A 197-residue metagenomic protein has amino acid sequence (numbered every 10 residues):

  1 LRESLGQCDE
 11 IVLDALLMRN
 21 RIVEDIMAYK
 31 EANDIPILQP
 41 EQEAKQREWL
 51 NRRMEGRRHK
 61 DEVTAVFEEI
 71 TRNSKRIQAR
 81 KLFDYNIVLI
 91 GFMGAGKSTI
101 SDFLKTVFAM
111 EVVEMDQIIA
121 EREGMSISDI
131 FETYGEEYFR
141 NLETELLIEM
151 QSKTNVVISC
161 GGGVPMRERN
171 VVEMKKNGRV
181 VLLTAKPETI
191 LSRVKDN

Functional and structural regions predicted by a protein language model:
L1-D84: Domain-level signature for soluble enzymes in the chorismate/prephenate branch of the shikimate pathway
L89: Hydrophobic anchor at the beta1->P-loop junction of P-loop NTPases
F92: P-loop (Walker A) phosphate-binding loop of NTP-binding proteins
A95: ATP-binding Walker
S98: Walker A/P-loop
E111-E173: ATP-dependent small-molecule kinase phosphotransfer cores that center on conserved nucleotide phosphate-binding segments
K176-N197: A glycine- and Lys/Arg-enriched "phosphate-lid" helix/loop adjacent to the NTP-binding pocket of small-molecule kinases
